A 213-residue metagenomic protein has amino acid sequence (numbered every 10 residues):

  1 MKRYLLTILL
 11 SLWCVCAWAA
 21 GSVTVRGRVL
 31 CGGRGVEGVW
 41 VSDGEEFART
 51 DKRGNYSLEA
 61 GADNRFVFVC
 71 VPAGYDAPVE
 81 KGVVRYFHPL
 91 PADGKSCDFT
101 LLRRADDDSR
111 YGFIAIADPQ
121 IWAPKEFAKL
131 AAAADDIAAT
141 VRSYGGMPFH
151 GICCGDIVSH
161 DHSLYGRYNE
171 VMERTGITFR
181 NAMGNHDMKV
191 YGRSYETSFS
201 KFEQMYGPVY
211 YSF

Functional and structural regions predicted by a protein language model:
M1-Y4: Positively charged n-region of N-terminal signal peptides that target proteins for export
T7-C16: Bacterial N-terminal signal peptides
C16-T24: Beta-strand-rich domain onsets/edges
V23-E45, A62: Short, ordered, surface-exposed loop/turn motifs in non-cytosolic proteins
T24, C31-G32, D76-Y165: N-terminal active-site segment of His-dependent metallophosphoesterases
S42-A60: Short, acidic Ser/Thr/Gly-rich low-complexity loop/linker segments typical of extracellular and cell-surface proteins
R65-V71: Short, aromatic- and glycine-rich surface loops/edge beta-strands on solvent-exposed regions
P72-V79, Y86-H88, H162-F213: Extended active-site neighborhood of metal-dependent phosphoesterases/phosphodiesterases
